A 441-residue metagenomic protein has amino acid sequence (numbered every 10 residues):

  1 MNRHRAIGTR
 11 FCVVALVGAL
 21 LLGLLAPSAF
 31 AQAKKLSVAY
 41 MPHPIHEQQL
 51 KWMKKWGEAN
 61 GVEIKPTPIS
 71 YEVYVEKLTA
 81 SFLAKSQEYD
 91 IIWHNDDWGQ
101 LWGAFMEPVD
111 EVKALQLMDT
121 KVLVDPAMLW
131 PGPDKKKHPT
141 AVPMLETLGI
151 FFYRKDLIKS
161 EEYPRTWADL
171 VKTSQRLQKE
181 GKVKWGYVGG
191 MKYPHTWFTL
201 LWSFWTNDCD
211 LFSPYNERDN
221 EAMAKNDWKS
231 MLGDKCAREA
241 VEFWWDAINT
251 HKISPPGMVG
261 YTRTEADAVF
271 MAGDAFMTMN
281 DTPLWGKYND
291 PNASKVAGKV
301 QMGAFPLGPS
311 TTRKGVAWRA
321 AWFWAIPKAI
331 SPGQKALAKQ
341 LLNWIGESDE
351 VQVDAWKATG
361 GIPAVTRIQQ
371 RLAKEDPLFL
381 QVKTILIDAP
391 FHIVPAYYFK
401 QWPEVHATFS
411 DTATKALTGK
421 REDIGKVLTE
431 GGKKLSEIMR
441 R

Functional and structural regions predicted by a protein language model:
K34-K35, W52-V124, D156-R165, A268-V269 (+6 more regions): Extracytoplasmic "Venus flytrap"/periplasmic binding protein-like
K35, E58, E63-I64, E107 (+2 more regions): Conserved C-terminal helix/tail region of periplasmic/extracytoplasmic solute-binding proteins
W52, W98-G99, T199, E239-Q334: Extracytoplasmic/periplasmic substrate-binding proteins
N95-I150, R165, V171, T199 (+3 more regions): Hinge/lid segment of periplasmic solute-binding proteins
E111-V124, Y163, N207-E239, D290-K295 (+4 more regions): Short, solvent-exposed loop/beta-turn-alpha elements that line the ligand-binding surface or hinge of extracytoplasmic
P131, H138-M144, G149, V171-K229 (+1 more regions): Extracytoplasmic/periplasmic solute-binding protein
T173-L177, E217-M258: Glycine-centered hinge/linker elements that transmit conformational signals in sensory and ligand-binding systems
T282-V296, G308-D411, R440: C-terminal lobe and pocket-closing loops of periplasmic/extracytoplasmic Venus-flytrap solute-binding proteins
